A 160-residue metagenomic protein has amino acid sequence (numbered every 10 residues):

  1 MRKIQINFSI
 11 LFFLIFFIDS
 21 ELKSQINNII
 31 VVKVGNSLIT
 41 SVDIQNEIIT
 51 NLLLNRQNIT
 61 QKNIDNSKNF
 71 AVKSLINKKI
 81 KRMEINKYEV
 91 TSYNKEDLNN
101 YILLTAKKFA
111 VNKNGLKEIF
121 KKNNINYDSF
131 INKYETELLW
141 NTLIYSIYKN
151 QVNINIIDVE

Functional and structural regions predicted by a protein language model:
M1-K73, K122, Y145: Short, low-structural-confidence N-terminal segments
L38, K62-E160: Peptidyl-prolyl cis-trans isomerase
